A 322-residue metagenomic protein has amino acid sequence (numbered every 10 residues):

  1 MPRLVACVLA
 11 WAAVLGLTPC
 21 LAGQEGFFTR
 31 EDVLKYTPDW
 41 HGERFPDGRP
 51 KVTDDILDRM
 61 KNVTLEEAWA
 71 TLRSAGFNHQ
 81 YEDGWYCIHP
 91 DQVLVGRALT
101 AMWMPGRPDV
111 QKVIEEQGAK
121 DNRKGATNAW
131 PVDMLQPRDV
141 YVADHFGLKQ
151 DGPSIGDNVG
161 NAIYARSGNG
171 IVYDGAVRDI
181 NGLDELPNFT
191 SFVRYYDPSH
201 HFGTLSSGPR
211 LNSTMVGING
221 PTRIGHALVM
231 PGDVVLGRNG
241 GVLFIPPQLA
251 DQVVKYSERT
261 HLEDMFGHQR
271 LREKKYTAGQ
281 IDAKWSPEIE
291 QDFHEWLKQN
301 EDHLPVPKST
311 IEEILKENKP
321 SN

Functional and structural regions predicted by a protein language model:
M1-L4: Positively charged n-region of N-terminal signal peptides that target proteins for export
A6-P19: Bacterial N-terminal signal peptides
T18-F27, R194-Y196, H201: Short, basic/low-complexity N-terminal boundary segments at the transition from targeting/disordered tails
Q24-W69, R73-S74: N-terminal pre-domain segments of enzymes
D47, R223-G225, N239: Short strand-coil-strand connectors
G48, I163, D233-V235: Buried hydrophobic positions in well-ordered alpha/beta secondary-structure cores of metabolic enzymes
M60-E67, L72-P231, F244-H294, K298-N322: Feature captures the catalytic cores and cofactor-binding loops of soluble hydro-lyases/lyases that act on carboxylate
